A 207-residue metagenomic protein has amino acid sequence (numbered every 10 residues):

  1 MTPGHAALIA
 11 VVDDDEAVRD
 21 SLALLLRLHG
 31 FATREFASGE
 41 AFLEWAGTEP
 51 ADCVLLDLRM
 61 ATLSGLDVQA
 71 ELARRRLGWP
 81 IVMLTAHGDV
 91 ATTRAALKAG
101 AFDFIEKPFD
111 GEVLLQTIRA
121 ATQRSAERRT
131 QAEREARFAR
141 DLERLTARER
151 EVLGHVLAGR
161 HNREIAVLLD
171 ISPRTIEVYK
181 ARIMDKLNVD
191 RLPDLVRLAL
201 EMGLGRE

Functional and structural regions predicted by a protein language model:
P3-V18, L22-L26, G39, V54 (+1 more regions): Conserved acidic segment of CheY-like receiver
R19, A61, T85, D89: The feature encodes the CheY-like receiver
A37-S38, T62-V68: Acidic catalytic/metal-coordinating carboxylates
E49-L55: Active-site beta3 strand of CheY-like receiver
D89-A91, I105-I118, E164: C-terminal output helix
A136-R174: Helix-turn-helix DNA-binding segment
A181-E207: Basic, Lys/Arg-enriched C-terminal extension of HTH/homeodomain DNA-binding domains
